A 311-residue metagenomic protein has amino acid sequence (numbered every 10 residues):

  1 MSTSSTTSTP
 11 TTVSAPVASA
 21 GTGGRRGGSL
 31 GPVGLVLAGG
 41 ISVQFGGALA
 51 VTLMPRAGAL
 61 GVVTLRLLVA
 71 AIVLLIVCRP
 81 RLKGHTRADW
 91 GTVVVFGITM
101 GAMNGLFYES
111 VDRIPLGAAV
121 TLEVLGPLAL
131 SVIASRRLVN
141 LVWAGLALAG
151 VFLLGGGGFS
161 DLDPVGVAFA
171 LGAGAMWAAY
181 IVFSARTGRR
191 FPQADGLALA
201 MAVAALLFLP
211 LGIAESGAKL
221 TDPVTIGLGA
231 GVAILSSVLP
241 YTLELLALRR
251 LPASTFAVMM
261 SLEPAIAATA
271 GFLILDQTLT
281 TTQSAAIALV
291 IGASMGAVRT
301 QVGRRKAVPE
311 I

Functional and structural regions predicted by a protein language model:
M1-G61, V95-I98, A102-L106, A149 (+3 more regions): Glycine-/small-residue-enriched transmembrane alpha-helix faces in small-molecule transporters and effluxers
T3, V13-T22, T225, S261-I311: C-terminal-most transmembrane helix of multi-pass membrane proteins
G31-L35, G61-I76, N140-L146, V165-G172 (+2 more regions): Hydrophobic alpha-helical transmembrane segments of multi-pass integral membrane proteins, especially transporters
L37-F45, L49, V77, V94-E109 (+5 more regions): Hydrophobic alpha-helical transmembrane segments of multi-pass membrane transport proteins, especially secondary
L53, V62, R66, S110 (+7 more regions): Hydrophobic/aromatic residues within transmembrane alpha-helices of multi-pass small-molecule transporters
G61-I72, M100, N104-S135, A173 (+1 more regions): Specific alpha-helical transmembrane segments that line the substrate/conduction pathway and gating interfaces
Y108-R113, R136-R137, G156-P164, R186 (+2 more regions): Membrane-interface helix caps and helix-loop-helix hairpins in membrane proteins
L125, V139-G157, A202, A270 (+1 more regions): Hydrophobic transmembrane alpha-helices of multi-pass small-molecule transport proteins
